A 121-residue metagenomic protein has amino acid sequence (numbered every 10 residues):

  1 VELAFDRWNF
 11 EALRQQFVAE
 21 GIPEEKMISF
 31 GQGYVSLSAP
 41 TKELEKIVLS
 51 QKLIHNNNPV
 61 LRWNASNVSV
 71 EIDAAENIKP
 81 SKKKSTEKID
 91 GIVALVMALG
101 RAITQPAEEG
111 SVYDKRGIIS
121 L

Functional and structural regions predicted by a protein language model:
V1-Q32, S38, K42, K52-L121: RNase H-like, metal-dependent nuclease domains and their acidic two-metal-ion catalytic environment used
